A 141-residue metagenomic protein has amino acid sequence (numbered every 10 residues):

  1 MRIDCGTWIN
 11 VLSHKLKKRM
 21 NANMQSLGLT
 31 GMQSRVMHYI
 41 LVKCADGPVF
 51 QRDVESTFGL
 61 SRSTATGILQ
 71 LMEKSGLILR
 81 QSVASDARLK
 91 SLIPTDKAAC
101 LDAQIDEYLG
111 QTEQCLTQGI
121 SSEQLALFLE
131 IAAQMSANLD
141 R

Functional and structural regions predicted by a protein language model:
M1-L27, S75: N-terminal leader segment of winged-helix/HTH proteins
C5, L12, M32-V36, F50 (+1 more regions): N-terminal positioning helix adjacent to the helix-turn-helix/winged-helix DNA-binding module
W8, R35-Y39, C100, L127: Pre-recognition alpha-helix immediately N-terminal to the DNA-recognition helix within helix-turn-helix or winged-helix
K18-T64: N-terminal helix-turn-helix DNA-binding core of bacterial DNA-binding proteins
Y39-K43, I131, N138: Short amphipathic alpha-helical elements of helix-turn-helix/winged-helix folds
Q51, L69-Q70: Short, hydrophobic-biased segments on the C-terminal half of alpha helices that form "recognition helices"
Q70-E130: Charged, amphipathic alpha-helical coiled-coil/dimerization segments
